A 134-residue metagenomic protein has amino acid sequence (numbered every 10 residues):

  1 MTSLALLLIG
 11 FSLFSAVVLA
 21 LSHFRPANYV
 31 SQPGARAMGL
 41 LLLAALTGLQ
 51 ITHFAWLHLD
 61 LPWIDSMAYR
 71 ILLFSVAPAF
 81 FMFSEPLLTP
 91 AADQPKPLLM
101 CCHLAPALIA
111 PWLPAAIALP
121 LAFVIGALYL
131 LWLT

Functional and structural regions predicted by a protein language model:
M1-T134: N-terminal low-complexity or simple alpha-helical regulatory segments that function as activation/interaction modules
